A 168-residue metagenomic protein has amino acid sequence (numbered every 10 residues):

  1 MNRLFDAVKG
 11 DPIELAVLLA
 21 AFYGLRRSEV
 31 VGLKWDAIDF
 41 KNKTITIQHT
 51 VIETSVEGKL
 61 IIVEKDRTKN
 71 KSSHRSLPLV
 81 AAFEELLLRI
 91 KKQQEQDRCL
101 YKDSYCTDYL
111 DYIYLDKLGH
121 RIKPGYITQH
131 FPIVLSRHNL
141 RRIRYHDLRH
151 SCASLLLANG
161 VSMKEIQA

Functional and structural regions predicted by a protein language model:
M1-L33, F40-K41, S72-H74, D108-Y109 (+1 more regions): Basic, Lys/Arg- and aromatic-enriched nucleic-acid-binding interface segment
F5, T44-T46, S55-V56, K65-R89 (+1 more regions): C-terminal catalytic core of Y-nucleophile DNA break-rejoin enzymes
P12-I13, F83, K123, I127 (+2 more regions): Hydrophobic (often cysteine-bearing) scaffold residues that line and stabilize catalytic clefts of nucleotide/cofactor
L18, F22, E29, Y126 (+2 more regions): C-terminal catalytic core of tyrosine-transesterase DNA break-rejoin enzymes
A37-T44, R141-R142, V161-A168: Short, polar N-cap/turn motifs at the start of nucleic acid-interacting alpha helices
Q48, Q93-Q94, Q167: Glutamine-centric residue-chemistry signal
V51-E64, K102-S104: Short, flexible, mixed-charge acidic loops at enzyme active sites
Q94-Y109: Short helix/loop segment immediately N-terminal to the Walker
